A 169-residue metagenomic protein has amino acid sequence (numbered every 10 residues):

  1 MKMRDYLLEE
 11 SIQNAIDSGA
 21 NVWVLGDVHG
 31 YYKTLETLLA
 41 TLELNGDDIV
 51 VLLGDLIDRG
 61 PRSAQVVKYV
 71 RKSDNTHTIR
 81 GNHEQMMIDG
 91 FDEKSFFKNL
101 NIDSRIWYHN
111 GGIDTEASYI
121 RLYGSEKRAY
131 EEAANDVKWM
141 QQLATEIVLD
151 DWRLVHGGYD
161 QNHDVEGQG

Functional and structural regions predicted by a protein language model:
M1-V67: N-terminal active-site segment of His-dependent metallophosphoesterases
I12-I16, T145-D150: Short acidic-hydrophobic surface loop/beta-edge motif
V24, T78-I79, V148, W152-G157: Short hydrophobic-aromatic micro-motifs
H29-G30, E84-Q85, Y159-N162: Short, solvent-exposed loop/turn segments at secondary-structure junctions
G46-D47, W139, E146, L154: Conserved hydrophobic/aromatic beta-strand scaffold that supports enzyme active sites
D47, S73-N75, D151: A generic structural signal for alpha->beta connector loops
S63-I147, Q168: Active-site neighborhood of divalent metal-dependent phosphoester bond hydrolases
D92, R153-Q168: Divalent-metal (often Zn2+) His-rich catalytic cores of metallo-beta-lactamase-fold enzymes
